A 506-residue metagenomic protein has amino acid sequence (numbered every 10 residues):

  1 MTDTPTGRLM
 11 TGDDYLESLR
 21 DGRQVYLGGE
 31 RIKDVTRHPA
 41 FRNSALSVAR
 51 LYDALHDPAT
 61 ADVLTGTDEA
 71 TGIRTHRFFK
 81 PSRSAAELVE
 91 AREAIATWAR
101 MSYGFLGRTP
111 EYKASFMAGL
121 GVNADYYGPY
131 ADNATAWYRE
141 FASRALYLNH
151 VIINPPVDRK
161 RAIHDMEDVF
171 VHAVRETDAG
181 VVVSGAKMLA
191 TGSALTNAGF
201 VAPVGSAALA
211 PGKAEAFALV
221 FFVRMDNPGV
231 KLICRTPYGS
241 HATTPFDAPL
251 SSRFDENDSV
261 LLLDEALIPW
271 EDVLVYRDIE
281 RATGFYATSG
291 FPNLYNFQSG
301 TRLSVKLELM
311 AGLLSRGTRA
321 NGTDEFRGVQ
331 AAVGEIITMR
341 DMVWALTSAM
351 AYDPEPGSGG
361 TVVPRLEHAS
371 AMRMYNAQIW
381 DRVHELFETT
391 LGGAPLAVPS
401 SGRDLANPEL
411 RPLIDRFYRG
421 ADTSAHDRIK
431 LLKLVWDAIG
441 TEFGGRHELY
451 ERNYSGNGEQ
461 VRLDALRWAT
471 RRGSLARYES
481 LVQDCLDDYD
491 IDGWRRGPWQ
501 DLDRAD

Functional and structural regions predicted by a protein language model:
M1-G66: Acidic/polar, glycine-rich intrinsically disordered N-terminal extensions of enzymes
R42, L46, R139-A142, V182 (+4 more regions): Generic structural signal for well-ordered, non-transmembrane alpha-helical segments in soluble/cytosolic regions
D53-L148, A198: Internal helix-loop-helix
H150-S299, W468-D503: FAD-binding core of flavoproteins
I153, R319, A345-Y352, D381-E388 (+1 more regions): Charged/polar positions within long, soluble alpha-helices
Q298-P356: Extended amphipathic alpha-helical segments enriched in small hydrophobics
G328-G334, V362-S370: Short, charged, amphipathic alpha-helical segments
E367-R504: Alpha-helix capping/hinge segments and adjacent helical runs
